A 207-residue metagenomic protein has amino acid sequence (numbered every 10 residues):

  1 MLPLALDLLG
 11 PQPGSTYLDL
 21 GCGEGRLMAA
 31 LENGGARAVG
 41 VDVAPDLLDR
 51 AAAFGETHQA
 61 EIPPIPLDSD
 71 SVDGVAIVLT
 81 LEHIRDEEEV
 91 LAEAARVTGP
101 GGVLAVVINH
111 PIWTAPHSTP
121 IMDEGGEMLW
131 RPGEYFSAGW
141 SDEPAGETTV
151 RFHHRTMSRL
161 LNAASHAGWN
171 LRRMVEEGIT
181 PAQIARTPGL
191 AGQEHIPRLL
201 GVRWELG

Functional and structural regions predicted by a protein language model:
M1-S15: Conserved alpha-helix/loop element of class I SAM-dependent methyltransferases that forms part of the SAM/SAH-binding
L18-L20, E24-P64: Class I SAM-dependent methyltransferase SAM/SAH-binding core
P63-V75: A short acidic, Gly/Pro-enriched loop at the edge of an enzyme's catalytic core that lines a small-molecule cofactor
G74-E87: A short SAM/SAH-binding and catalytic strip from SAM-dependent methyltransferases
E88-V103: A short glycine-rich, Lys/Arg-flanked "PGG" loop and its adjoining helix->strand segment in the class I
V103-G139: Conserved class I S-adenosyl-L-methionine
I112-P116, A145-S158: Acceptor-substrate binding/catalytic loop of class I
G139-W140, R151-M174: Short alpha-helix
